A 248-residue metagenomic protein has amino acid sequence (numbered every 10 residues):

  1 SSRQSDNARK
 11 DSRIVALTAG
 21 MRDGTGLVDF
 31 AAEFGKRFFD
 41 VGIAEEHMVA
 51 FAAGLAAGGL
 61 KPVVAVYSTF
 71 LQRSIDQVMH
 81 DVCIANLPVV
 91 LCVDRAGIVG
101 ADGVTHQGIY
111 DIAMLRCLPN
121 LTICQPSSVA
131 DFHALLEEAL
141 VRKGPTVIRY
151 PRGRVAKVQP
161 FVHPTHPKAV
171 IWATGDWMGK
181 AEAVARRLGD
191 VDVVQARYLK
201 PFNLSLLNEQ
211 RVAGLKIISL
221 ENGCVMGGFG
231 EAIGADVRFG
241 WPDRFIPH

Functional and structural regions predicted by a protein language model:
S1-R3, R9-E33, E46-V49, I84-N86 (+4 more regions): Thiamine diphosphate
S2, S74-Q77, H133-L135: Short alpha-helical segments and helix-capping/turn motifs at coil-helix boundaries
V15-L17, R37, G58-T69, V89-C92: A short, small-residue-rich loop immediately preceding and capping a beta-strand
G26, F38, E45-A65, S74-V78 (+1 more regions): Extended, hydrophobic alpha-helical segments in both membrane/secreted and soluble proteins
K36, V63-A65, Q77, D94-G103 (+2 more regions): Short beta-alpha connecting loops at secondary-structure transitions that line or flank enzyme active sites
F39-D40, P62-A65, V90-L91, I123-Q125 (+2 more regions): Short hydrophobic alpha-helical runs that function as membrane-insertion/retention elements
Q125-L140: Conserved glycine-bearing catalytic or ligand-binding loops at nucleotide- and phosphate-handling centers of large
